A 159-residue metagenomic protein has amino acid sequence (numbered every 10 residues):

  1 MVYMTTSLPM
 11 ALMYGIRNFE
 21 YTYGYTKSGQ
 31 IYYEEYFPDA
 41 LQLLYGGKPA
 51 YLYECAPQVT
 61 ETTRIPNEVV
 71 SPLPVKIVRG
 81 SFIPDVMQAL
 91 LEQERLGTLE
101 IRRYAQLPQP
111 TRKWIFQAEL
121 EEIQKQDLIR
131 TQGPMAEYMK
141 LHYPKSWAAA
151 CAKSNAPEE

Functional and structural regions predicted by a protein language model:
M1-E20: Extended catalytic/binding region for NAD+/ADP-ribose chemistry, centered on the ART fold
Y14-E159: Conserved NAD+-utilizing ADP-ribose enzyme module
